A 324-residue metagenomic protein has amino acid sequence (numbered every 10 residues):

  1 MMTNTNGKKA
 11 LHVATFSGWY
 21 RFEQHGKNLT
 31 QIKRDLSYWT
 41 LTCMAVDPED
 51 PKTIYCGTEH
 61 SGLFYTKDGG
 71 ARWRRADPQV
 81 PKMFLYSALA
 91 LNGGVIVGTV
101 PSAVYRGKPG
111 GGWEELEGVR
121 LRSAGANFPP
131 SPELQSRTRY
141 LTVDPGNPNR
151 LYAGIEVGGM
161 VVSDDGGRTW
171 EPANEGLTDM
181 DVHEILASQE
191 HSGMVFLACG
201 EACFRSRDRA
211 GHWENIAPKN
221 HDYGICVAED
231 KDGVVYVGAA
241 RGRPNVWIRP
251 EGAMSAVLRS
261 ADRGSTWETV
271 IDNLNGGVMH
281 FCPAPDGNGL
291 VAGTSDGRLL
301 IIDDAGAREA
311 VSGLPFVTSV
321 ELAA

Functional and structural regions predicted by a protein language model:
M1-A324: Extracellular glycan-interacting surfaces
